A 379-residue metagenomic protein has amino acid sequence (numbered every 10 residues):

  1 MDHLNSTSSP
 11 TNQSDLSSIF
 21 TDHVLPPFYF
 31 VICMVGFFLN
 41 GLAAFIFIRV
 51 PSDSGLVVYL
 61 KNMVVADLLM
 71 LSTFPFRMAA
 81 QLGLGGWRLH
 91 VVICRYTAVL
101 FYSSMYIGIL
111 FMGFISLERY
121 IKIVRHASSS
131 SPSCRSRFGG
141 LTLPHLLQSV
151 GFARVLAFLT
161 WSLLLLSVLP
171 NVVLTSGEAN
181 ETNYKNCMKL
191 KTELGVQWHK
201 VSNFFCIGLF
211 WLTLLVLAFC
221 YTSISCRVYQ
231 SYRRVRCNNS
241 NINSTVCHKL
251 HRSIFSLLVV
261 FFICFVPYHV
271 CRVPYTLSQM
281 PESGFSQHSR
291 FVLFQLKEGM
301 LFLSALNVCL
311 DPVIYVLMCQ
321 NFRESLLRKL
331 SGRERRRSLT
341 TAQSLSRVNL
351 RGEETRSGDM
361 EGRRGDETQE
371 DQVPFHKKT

Functional and structural regions predicted by a protein language model:
M1-F38, C206, K378-T379: Extracellular N-terminal segment of 7TM GPCRs
M1-Q13, S129-A153, F158, Q230-H248 (+2 more regions): Intrinsically disordered regulatory tails of 7TM GPCRs
T11-Q13, L84-A98, R125, S131-F152 (+3 more regions): Loop architecture of class A 7-transmembrane GPCRs
D22-P26, F30, G55-F114, S128: Extracellular TM2-ECL1-early TM3 structural module of rhodopsin-like
V35-I48, S72-P75, S103-S129, A157-F158 (+1 more regions): Cytoplasm-facing ends of alpha-helical transmembrane segments in multi-pass membrane proteins
F101, V196, V201-W211, Y268-Y315: Extracellular loop 3-seventh transmembrane helix
F111-H126, L163-T182, F204-C237, H251-Q279 (+1 more regions): Class A (rhodopsin-like) GPCR signature focused on the TM5-ICL3 interface and adjacent 7TM helical core
R137-L163, C187-K191, L209, C226-V270 (+1 more regions): Intracellular effector-coupling site of seven-transmembrane GPCRs, centered on the ICL3-to-TM6 transition
